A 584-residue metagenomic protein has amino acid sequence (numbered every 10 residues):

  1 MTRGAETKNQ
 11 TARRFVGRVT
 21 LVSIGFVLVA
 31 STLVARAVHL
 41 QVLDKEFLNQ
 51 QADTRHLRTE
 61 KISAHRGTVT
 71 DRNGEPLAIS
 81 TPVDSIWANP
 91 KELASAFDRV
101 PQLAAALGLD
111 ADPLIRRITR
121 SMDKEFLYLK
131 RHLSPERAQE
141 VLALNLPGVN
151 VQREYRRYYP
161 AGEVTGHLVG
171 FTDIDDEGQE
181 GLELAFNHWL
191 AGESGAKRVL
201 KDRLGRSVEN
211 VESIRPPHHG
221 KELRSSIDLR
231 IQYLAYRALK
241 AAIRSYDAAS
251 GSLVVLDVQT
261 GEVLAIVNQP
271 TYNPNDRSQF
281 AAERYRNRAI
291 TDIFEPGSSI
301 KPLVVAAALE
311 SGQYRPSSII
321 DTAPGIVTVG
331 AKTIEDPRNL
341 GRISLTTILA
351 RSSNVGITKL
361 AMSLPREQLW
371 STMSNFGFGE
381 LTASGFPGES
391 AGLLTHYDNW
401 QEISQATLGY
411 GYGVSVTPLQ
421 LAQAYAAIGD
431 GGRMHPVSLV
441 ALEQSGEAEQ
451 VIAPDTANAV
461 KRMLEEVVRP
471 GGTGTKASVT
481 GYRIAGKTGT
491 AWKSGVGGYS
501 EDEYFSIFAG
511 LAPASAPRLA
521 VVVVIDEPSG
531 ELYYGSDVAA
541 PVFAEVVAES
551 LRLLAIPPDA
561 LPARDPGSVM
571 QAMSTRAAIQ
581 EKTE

Functional and structural regions predicted by a protein language model:
M1-R277, P365-G379, G388, V479 (+3 more regions): Periplasmic/cell-envelope proteins involved in peptidoglycan metabolism and beta-lactam response
T2-R3, A78, K201-I214, L253-S298 (+4 more regions): Beta-lactam-recognizing serine transpeptidase/beta-lactamase-like catalytic domain environment
